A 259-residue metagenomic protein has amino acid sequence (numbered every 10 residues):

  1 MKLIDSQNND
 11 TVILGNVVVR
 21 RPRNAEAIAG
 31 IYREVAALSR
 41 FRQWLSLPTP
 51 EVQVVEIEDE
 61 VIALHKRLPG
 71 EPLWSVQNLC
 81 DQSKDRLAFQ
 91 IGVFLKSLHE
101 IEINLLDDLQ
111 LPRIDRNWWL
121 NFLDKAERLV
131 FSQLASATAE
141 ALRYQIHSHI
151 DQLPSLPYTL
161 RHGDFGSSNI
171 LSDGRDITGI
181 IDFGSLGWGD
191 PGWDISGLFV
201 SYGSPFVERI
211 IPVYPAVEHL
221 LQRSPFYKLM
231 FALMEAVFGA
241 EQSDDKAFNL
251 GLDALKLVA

Functional and structural regions predicted by a protein language model:
K2-I114, W118, S155: ATP-binding pocket architecture of kinase catalytic cores
E26, Y158-R161, G166-P225: Active-site Asp-x-Gly
A36, D81-Q82, G179, I195-L198 (+2 more regions): Glycine-rich, phosphate-binding/catalytic loops in enzymes
Q43-S46, A137, V217-E218: Short helix-capping segments at alpha-helix termini
I57-E60, G174-D176, L229: Short strand-connecting beta-turns/loops that link adjacent beta-strands
P69, A88-F89, K96-G163, G251-L255: An alpha-helical support segment within catalytic cores of ATP-dependent transferases
R128-L129, A216, E235-A259: ATP/Mg2+ or Mg2+-diphosphate-binding catalytic cores that bind nucleotide phosphates or diphosphates via glycine-rich
P225-M234: Hydrophobic alpha-helical segments that form the core of small-molecule binding pockets and/or dimer interfaces
